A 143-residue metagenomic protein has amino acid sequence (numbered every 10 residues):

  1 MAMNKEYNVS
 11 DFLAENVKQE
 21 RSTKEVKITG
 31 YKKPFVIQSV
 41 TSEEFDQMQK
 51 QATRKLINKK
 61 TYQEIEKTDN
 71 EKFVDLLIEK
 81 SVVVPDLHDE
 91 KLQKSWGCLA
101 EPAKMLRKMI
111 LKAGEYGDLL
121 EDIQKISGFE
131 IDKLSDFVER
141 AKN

Functional and structural regions predicted by a protein language model:
A2-S22: Extended acidic low-complexity intrinsically disordered regions
S22-G30: Short acidic-hydrophobic surface loop/beta-edge motif
Y31-K33, Q38-N143: Short, surface-exposed, charged amphipathic helix/loop patches that serve as local interaction elements
